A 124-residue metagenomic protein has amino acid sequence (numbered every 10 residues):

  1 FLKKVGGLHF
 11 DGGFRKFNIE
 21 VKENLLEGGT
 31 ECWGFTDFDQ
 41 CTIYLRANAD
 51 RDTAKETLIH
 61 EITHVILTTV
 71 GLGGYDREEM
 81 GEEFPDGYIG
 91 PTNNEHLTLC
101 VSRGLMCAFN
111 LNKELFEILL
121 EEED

Functional and structural regions predicted by a protein language model:
F1-T53, T69-D124: Metalloprotease/metallohydrolase-associated module, dominated by Zn2+-dependent proteases
E56-T68: Active-site recognition of the HExxH zinc-binding catalytic motif
